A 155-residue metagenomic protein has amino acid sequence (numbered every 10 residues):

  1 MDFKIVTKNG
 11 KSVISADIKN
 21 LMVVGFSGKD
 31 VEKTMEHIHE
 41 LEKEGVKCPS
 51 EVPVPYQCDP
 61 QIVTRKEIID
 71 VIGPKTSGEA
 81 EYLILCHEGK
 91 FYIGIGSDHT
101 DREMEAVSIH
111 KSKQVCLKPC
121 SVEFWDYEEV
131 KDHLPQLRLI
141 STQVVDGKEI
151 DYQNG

Functional and structural regions predicted by a protein language model:
M1-G155: Catalytic-core "active-site belt" of small-molecule-metabolizing enzymes, emphasizing His/Asp/Glu-rich regions
